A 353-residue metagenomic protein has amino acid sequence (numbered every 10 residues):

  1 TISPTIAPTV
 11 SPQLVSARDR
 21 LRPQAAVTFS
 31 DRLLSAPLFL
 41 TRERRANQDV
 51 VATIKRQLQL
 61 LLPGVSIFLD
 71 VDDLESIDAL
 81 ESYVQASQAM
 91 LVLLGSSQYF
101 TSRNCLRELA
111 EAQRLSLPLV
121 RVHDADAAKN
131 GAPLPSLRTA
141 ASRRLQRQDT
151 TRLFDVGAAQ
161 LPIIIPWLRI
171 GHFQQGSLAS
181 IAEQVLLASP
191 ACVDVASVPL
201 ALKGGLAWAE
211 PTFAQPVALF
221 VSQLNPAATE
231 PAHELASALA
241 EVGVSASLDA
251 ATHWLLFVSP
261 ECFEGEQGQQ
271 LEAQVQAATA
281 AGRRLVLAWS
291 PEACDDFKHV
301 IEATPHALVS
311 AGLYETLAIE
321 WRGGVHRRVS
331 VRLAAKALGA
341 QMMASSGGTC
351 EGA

Functional and structural regions predicted by a protein language model:
T1-L60, G64-S66, H123-V242, A250 (+1 more regions): C-terminal interaction surface of TIR/SEFIR-family domains
F39-T41, S66-F68, M90-L93, P118-R121 (+4 more regions): Beta-strand cores of modular interaction/reader domains in eukaryotic scaffold and signaling proteins, especially PDZ
T41, Q113, A182, A277-T279 (+2 more regions): Residue-level recognition of well-ordered secondary-structure positions
A52-R56, P63-R114, A232-A280, R328: TIR-domain catalytic/interaction hotspot
D73, S96-Q98, L115-N130, I170 (+3 more regions): Short beta-alpha junction loops
I77-L80, L106, L117-D124, L271-E272 (+3 more regions): Long, compositionally biased, intrinsically disordered segments
A86-A89, L115-L119, A159-P162, A251-T252 (+2 more regions): Short glycine-/polar-rich loops that comprise or flank the Walker A/P-loop and associated switch/sensor motifs
L109, L255-L256, V275, L285 (+1 more regions): Polar, glycosylation-prone regions of secreted, cell-surface, and some intracellular proteins
